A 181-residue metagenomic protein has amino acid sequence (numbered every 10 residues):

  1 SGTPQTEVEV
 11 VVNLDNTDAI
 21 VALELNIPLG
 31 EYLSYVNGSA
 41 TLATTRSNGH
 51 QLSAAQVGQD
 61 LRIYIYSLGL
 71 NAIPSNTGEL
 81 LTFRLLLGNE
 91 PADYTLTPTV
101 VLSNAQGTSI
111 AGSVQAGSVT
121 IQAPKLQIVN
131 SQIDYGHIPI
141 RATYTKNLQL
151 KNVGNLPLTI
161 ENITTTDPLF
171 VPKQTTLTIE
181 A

Functional and structural regions predicted by a protein language model:
S1-K125, T143: Acidic, low-complexity intrinsically disordered segments
S1-Q5, A123-V153, L177: Beta-sheet-dominated interaction scaffolds and their linkers
N13-D15, P28, Q149-G154, E161-T166: Acidic, Ser/Thr
L25-I27, L85, Y135-H137, L158 (+1 more regions): Aromatic-residue hotspot detector
G38-T41, K125-S131, N155-A181: Surface-exposed binding patches on compact interaction domains or structured appendages
S39, S67-G69, V100, Q132 (+3 more regions): A broadly conserved detector of short glycine/acidic/proline-rich loop/turn motifs that flank catalytic sites and bind
L68-I73, G136, Q174-E180: Beta-strand-rich interaction surfaces with strong enrichment in secreted/lumenal proteins
